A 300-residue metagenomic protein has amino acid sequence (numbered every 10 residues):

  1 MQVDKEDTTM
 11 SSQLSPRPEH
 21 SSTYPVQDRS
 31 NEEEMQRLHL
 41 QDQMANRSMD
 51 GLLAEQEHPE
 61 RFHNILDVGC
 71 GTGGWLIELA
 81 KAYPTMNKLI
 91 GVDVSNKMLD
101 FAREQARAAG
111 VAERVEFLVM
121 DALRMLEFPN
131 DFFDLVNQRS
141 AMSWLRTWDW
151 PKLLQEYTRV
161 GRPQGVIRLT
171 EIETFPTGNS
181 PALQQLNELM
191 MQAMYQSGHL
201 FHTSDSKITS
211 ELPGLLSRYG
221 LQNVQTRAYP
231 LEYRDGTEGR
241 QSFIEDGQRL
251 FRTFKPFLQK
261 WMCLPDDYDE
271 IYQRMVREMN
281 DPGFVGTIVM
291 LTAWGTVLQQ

Functional and structural regions predicted by a protein language model:
M1-S48: N-terminal, positively charged/glycine-rich alpha-helical extensions of SAM-dependent methyltransferases
P16-R17, S21-E33, E188-A193, Q225-G286: C-terminal helical/coil "lid" or tail adjacent to the Rossmann-like core of SAM-dependent
R37-N64, E78, A82: Conserved alpha-helix/loop element of class I SAM-dependent methyltransferases that forms part of the SAM/SAH-binding
N64-M125, K152: Class I SAM-dependent methyltransferase SAM/SAH-binding core
L126-L135: A short acidic, Gly/Pro-enriched loop at the edge of an enzyme's catalytic core that lines a small-molecule cofactor
D134-D149: A short SAM/SAH-binding and catalytic strip from SAM-dependent methyltransferases
P151-V166: A short glycine-rich, Lys/Arg-flanked "PGG" loop and its adjoining helix->strand segment in the class I
V166-I244, Q248: Conserved catalytic/acceptor-binding region of the Class I
